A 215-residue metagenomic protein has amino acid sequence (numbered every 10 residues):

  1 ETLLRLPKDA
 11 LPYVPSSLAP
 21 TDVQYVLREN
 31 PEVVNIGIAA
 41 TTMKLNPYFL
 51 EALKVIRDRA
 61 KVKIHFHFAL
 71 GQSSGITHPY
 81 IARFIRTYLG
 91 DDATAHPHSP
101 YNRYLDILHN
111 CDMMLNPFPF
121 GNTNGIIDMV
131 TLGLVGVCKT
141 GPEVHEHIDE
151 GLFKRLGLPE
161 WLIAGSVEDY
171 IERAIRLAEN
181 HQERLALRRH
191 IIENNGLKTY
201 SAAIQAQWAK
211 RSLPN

Functional and structural regions predicted by a protein language model:
E1-D9: Conserved nucleotide-diphosphate donor binding/catalytic pocket of glycan-assembly enzymes
L3, K63-F68, V135-G136: Hydrophobic beta-strand segments of well-ordered beta-sheets in folded domains
L4, T94, E160-I163: Structural signal for short hydrophobic segments within the conserved structured cores of catalytic domains across
K8-P100: Conserved catalytic-core segment of nucleotide-activated headgroup transferases in glycan assembly
A40-T42, D58, V62, Q72 (+2 more regions): C-terminal amphipathic helix plus adjacent low-complexity, charged tail appended to glycosyltransferase catalytic
N102-Y104, N124-G125: Short acidic active-site motifs
H109, M113, P117-T199: Catalytic binding pocket for nucleotide-activated donors in carbohydrate/polymer assembly enzymes
